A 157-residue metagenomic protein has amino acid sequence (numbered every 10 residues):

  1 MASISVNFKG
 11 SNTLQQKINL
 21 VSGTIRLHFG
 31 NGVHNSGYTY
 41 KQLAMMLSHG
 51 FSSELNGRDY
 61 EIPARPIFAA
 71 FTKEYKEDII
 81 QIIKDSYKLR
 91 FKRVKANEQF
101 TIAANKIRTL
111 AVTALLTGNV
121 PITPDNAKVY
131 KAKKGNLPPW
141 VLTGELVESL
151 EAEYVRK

Functional and structural regions predicted by a protein language model:
M1-K157: Short, Lys/Arg-rich flexible segments
